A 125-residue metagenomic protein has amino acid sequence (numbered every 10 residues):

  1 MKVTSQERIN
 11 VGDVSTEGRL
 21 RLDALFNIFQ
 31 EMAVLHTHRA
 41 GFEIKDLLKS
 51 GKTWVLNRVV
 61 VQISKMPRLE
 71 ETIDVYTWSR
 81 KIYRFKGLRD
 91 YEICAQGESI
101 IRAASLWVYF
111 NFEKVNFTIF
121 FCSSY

Functional and structural regions predicted by a protein language model:
M1-L56, N111-Y125: Hot-dog-fold acyl-thioester-processing enzymes
M1-T4, Q62-Y125: HotDog/MaoC-like acyl-thioester-processing domains
